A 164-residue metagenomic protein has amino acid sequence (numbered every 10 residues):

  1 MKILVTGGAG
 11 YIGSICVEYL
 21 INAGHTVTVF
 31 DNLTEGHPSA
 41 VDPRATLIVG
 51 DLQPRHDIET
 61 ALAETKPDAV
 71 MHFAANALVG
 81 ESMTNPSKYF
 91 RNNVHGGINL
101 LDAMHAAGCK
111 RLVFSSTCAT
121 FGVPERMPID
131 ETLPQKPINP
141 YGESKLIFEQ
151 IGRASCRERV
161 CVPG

Functional and structural regions predicted by a protein language model:
M1-R159: N-terminal Rossmann-like NAD(P)+-binding domain of SDR-like oxidoreductases, especially those catalyzing
C161-P163: Cysteine-centered metal-binding/redox modules
